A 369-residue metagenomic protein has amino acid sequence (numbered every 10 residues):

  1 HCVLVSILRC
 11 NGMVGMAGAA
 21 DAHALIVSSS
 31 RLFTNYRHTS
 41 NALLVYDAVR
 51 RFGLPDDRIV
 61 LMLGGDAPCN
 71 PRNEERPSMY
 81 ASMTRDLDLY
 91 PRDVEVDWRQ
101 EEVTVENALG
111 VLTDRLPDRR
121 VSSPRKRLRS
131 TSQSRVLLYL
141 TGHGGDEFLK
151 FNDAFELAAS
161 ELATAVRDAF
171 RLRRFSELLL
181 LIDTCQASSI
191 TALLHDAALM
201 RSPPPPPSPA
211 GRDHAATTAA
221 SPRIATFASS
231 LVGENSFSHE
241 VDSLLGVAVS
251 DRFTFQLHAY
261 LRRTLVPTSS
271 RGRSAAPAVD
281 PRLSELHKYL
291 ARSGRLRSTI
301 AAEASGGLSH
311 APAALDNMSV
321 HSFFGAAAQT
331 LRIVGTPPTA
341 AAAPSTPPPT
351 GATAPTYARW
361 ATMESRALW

Functional and structural regions predicted by a protein language model:
C2-W369: Cysteine endopeptidase catalytic domains of the caspase/legumain-like
